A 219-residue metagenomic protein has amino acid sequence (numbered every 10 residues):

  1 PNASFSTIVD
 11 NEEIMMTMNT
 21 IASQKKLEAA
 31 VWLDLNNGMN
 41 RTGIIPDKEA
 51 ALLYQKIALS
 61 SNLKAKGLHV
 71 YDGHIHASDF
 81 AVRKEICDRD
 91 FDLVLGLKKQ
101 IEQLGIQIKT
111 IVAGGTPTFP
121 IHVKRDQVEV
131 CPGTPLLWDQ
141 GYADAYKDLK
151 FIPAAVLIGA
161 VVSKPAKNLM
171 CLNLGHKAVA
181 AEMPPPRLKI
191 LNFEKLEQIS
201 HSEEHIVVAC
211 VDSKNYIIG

Functional and structural regions predicted by a protein language model:
P1-F80: Active-site-proximal beta-alpha core segment in soluble small-molecule metabolic enzymes
V82-G219: Active-site anion/phosphate-binding pocket segments in diverse small-molecule metabolic enzymes
